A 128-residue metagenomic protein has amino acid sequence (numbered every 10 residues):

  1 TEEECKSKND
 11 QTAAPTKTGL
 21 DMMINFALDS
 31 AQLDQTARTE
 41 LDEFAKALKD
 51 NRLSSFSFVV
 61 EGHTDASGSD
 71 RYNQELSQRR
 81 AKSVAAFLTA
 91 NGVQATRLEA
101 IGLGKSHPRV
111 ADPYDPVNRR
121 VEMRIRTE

Functional and structural regions predicted by a protein language model:
T1-S57, E128: Periplasmic peptidoglycan-binding/tethering modules of Gram-negative envelope proteins
E61-E128: Periplasmic OmpA-like peptidoglycan-binding domain that tethers envelope proteins to the cell wall
